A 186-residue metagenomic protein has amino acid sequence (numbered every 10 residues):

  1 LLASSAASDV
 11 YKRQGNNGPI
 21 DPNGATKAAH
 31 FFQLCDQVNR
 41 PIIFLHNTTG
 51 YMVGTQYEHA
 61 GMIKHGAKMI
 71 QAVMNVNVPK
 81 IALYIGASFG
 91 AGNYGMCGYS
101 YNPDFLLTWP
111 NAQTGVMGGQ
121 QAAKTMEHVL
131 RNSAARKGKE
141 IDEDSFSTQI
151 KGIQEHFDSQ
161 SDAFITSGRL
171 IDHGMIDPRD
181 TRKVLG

Functional and structural regions predicted by a protein language model:
S4, S8-G186: Ligand-binding clefts of soluble mixed alpha/beta catalytic domains
